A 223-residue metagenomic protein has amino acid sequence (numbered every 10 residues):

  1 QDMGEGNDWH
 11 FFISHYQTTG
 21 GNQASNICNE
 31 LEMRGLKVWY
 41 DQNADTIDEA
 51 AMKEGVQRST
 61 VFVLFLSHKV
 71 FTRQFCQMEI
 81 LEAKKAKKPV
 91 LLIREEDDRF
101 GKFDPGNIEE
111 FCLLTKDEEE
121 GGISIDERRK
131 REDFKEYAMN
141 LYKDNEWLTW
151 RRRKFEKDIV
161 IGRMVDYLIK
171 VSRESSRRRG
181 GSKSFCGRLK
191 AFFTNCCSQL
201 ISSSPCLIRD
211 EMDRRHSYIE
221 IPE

Functional and structural regions predicted by a protein language model:
Q1-M33, E96-E223: C-terminal interaction surface of TIR/SEFIR-family domains
D8-H10, T60-V63: Short, surface-exposed connector motifs at secondary-structure boundaries
Q23-R58, L64-Q77, F100-F103, I123 (+1 more regions): Conserved BB-loop
E54, A86, G106-N107: Short amphipathic alpha-helical patches
A86-E95: A short helix->loop->beta-strand "cap" motif at the edges of active sites that frequently abuts
